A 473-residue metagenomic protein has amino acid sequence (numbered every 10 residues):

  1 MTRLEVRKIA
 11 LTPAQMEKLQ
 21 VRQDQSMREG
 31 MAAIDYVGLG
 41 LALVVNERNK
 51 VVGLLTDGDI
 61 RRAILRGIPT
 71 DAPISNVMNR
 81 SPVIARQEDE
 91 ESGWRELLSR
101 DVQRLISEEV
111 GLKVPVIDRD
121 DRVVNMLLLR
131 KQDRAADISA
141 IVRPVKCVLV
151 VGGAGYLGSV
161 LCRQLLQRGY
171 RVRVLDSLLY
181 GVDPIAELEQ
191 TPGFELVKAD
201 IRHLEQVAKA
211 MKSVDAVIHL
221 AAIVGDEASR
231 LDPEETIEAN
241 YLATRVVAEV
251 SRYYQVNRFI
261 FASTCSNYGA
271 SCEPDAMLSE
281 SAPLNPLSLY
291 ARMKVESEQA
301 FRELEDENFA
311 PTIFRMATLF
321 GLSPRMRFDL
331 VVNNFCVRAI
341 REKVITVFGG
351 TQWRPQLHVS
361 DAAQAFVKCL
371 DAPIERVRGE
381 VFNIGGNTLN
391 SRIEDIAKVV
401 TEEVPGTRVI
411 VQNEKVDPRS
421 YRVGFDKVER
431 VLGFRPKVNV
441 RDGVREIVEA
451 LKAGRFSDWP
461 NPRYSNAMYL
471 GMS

Functional and structural regions predicted by a protein language model:
L19-L39, V45, I64, A85-G111 (+1 more regions): The conserved cystathionine-beta-synthase
Y36-L39, L43, K50-R66, E108-G111 (+2 more regions): Short beta->alpha transition motifs characteristic of CBS
I138-A216: N-terminal Rossmann/SDR dinucleotide-binding element
I201-A239: NAD(P)H-binding glycine-rich loop region in Rossmannoid oxidoreductase-like domains and their noncatalytic homologs
R245-L289: Conserved Rossmann-fold NAD(P)-dependent oxidoreductase catalytic core, especially the SDR/UDP-sugar
Y268-G269, N285-L289, T312-L330: Flexible, glycine-rich beta-alpha linker
N285-T312, I340-R341: Active-site Tyr-X1-5-Lys
K343, V347-S473: C-terminal substrate-binding subdomain of Rossmann-fold SDR/epimerase-dehydratase oxidoreductases
